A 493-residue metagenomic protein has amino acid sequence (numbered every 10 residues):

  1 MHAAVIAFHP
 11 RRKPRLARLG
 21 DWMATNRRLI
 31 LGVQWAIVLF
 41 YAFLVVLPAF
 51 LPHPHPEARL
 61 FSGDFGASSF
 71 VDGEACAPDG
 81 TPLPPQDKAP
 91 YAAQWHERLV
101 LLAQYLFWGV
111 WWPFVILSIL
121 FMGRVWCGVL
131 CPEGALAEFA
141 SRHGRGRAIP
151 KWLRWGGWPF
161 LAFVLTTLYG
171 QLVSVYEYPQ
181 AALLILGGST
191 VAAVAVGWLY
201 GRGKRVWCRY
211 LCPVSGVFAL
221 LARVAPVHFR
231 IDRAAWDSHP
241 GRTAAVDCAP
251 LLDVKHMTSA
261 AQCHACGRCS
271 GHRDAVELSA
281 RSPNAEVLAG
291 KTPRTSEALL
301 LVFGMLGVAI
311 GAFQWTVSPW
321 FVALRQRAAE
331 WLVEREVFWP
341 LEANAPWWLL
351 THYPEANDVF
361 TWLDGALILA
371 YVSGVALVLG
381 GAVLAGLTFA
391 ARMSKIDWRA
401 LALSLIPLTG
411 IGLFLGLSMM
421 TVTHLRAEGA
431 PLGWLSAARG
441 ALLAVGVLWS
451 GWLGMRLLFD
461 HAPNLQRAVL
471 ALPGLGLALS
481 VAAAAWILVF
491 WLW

Functional and structural regions predicted by a protein language model:
H2-A261, G271-W493: Non-ligating segments of multi-cofactor redox enzymes
